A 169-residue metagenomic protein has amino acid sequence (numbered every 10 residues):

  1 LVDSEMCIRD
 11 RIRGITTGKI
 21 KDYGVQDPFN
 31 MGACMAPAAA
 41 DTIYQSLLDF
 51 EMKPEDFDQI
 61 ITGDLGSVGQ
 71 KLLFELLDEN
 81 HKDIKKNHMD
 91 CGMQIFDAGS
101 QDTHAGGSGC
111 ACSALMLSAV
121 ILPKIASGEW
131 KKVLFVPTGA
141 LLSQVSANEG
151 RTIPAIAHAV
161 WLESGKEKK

Functional and structural regions predicted by a protein language model:
V2-E5, R9-Y44, D49, K86-M93 (+2 more regions): Condensing-enzyme catalytic core mediating Claisen C-C bond formation in acyl metabolism
V2-E5, S108-E129: Active-site-proximal alpha-helical scaffold in enzymes
M35, P54, I61-K71: A structural signal for small-residue-enriched, beta-sheet-centric alpha/beta enzyme cores and oligomeric scaffold folds
T42-D56, K124-I125: Phosphate/pyrophosphate-binding loops at sites that engage ATP/ADP/AMP, CoA/4′-phosphopantetheine, polyphosphate
D58-I61, L134: Conserved beta-strand elements of the Class I
T62-V68, A111, T138-S143: Gly/Ser/Thr-rich loops at beta-strand to alpha-helix junctions that form or flank small-molecule/cofactor-binding
L65-N80, V145-T152: Short glycine/threonine-rich loop-to-helix capping motif typified by GTGT followed within a few residues by an Asp-Pro
E79-A119: Conserved catalytic cysteine-centered active-site region of acyl-thioester-dependent Claisen-condensing enzymes
